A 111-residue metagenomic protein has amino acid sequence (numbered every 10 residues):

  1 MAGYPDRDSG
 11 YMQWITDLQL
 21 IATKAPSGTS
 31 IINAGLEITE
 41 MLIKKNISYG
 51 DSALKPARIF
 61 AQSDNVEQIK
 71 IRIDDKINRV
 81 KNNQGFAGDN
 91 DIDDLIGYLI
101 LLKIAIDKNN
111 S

Functional and structural regions predicted by a protein language model:
M1-S111: Intrinsically disordered, low-complexity regulatory regions that flank transcription factor DNA-binding cores
